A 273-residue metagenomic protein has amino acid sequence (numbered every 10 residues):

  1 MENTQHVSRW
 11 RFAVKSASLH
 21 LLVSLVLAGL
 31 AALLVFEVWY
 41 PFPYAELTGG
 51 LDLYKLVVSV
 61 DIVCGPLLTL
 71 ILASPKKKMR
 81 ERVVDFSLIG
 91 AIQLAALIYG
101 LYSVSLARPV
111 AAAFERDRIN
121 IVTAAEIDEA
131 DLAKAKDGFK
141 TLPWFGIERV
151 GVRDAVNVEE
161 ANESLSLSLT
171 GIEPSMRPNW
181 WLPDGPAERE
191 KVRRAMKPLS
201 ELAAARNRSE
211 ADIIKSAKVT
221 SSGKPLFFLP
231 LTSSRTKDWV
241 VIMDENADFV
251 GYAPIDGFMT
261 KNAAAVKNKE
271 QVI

Functional and structural regions predicted by a protein language model:
M1-P41: Membrane-anchoring/interfacial helices and their immediately flanking loops in integral membrane proteins
T4-A17, F42-Y54, K77-R82, F86: Membrane-helix interfacial "entry" motifs
W10-V14, S18, L88, Q93 (+2 more regions): Generic detector of multi-pass transmembrane helix bundles and their immediately adjacent loops in polytopic membrane
L19-A31, V60-V63, L88, I92-I98: Lipid-exposed faces of alpha-helical membrane segments in multi-pass integral membrane proteins
V26-A73: Membrane-embedded alpha-helical segments of integral membrane proteins
L53-Y54, A113-E129: Short extracytoplasmic/periplasmic juxtamembrane "stem" segments immediately C-terminal to an N-terminal membrane anchor
L67-K77, S87-R116, I121: Transmembrane alpha-helices and immediately adjacent membrane-cytoplasm interface residues in multi-pass integral
L132-I273: Extracytosolic and intramembrane catalytic regions of membrane-associated proteins in envelope/secretory systems
